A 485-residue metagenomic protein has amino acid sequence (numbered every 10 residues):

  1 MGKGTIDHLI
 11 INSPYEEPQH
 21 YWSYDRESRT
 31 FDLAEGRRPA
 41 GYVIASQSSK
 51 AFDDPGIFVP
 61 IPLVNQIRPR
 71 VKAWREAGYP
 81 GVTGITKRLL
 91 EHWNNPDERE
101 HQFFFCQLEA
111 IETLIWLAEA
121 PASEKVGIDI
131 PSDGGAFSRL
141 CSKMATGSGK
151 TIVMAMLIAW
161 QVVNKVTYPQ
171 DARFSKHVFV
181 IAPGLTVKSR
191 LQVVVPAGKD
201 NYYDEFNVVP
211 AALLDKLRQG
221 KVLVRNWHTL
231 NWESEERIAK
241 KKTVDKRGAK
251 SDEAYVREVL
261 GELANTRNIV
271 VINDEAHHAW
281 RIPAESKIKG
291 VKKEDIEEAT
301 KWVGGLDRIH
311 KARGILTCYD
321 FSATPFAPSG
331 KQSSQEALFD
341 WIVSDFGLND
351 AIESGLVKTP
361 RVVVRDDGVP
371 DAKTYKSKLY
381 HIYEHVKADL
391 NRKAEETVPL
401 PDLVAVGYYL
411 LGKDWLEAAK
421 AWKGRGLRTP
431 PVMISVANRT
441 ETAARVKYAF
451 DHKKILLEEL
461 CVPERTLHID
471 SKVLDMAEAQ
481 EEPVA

Functional and structural regions predicted by a protein language model:
M1-E98: N-terminal accessory nucleic-acid engagement/regulatory domains that precede and modulate ATP-driven motor cores
A34, I315-F321, A327-T440, A444-R465 (+1 more regions): Interdomain helical connector at the RecA1-RecA2 junction of SF1/SF2 helicase-like NTPases
W74-K143: Conserved pre-motif I regulatory segment
G135-C141, K176, P430-V432: Pre-Walker A (Motif I) flank of P-loop NTPase domains
S142-S148, H277-A279, I296-K331, G355: Conserved helicase ATPase motor motifs in RecA-like P-loop NTPase domains
A145, V153-S189: Conserved SF1/SF2 helicase motif Ia
A172-Y202, H228-T229, V436-A443: Conserved Walker A/P-loop ATP-binding site and its immediately adjacent core in helicase/helicase-like ATPase domains
V222-I272, W280-G305, A485: Conserved RecA-like ASCE ATPase "motif II neighborhood" in helicase/translocase motors
